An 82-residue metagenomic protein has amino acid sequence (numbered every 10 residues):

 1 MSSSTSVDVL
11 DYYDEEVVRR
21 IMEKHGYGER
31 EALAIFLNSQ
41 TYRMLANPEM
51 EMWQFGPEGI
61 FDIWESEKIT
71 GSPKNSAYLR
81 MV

Functional and structural regions predicted by a protein language model:
M1-V82: C-terminal alpha-helical interaction appendages
